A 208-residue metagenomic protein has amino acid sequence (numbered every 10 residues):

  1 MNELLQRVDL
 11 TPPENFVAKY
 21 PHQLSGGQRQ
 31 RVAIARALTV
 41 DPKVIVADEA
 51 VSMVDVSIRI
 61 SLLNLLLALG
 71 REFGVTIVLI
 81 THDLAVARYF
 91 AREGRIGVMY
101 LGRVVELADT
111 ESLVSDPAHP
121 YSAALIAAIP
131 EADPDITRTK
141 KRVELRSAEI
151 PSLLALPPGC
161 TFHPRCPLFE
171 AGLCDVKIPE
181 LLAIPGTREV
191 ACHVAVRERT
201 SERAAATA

Functional and structural regions predicted by a protein language model:
M1-N15, I126-A127: Conserved ABC ATPase "signature" region
Y20, E49-A50: Walker B catalytic motif
Y20-L24, Q28: Conserved ABC ATPase signature
I34, V46, L62: Hydrophobic anchor residue at the start of the ABC signature
T39-K43, R59: A short, proline-enriched helix->beta-strand linker immediately N-terminal to the Walker B motif in ABC-type P-loop
V54, I58-R138: P-loop NTP-binding/switch modules centered on Walker-like glycine-rich loops
D109-A208: Charged, flexible cofactor/metal-binding loops and thiol motifs
